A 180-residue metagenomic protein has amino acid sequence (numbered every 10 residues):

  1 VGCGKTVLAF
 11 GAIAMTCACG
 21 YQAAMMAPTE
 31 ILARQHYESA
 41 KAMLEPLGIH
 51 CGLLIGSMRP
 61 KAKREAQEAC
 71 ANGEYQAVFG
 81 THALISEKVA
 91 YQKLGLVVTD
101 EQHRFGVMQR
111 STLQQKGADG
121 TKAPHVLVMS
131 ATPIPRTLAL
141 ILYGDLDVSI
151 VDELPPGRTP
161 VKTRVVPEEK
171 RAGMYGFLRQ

Functional and structural regions predicted by a protein language model:
V1, T29, F79, G106 (+1 more regions): Conserved RecA-like P-loop NTPase ATPase core
V1, Y75, H82-L84, E101-H103: Conserved Walker B
G4: Conserved glycine(s) of the Walker
L8-Y37, E45-H50, K122: Conserved SF1/SF2 helicase motif Ia
A23, C51, A77, L96 (+1 more regions): Hydrophobic/aliphatic anchor position in the core parallel beta-sheet of P-loop NTPase nucleotide-binding domains
L32-C70: Conserved helix-turn-beta segment of the N-terminal RecA-like "Helicase ATP-binding" lobe in SF1/SF2 helicases
R34-Q35, Y91-Q180: Post-DEXD/H (motif II) to motif III coupling segment of the RecA-like Helicase ATP-binding lobe
S57-V78, I85-L94, G117: Conserved motor-coupling elements within RecA-like helicase/translocase cores
